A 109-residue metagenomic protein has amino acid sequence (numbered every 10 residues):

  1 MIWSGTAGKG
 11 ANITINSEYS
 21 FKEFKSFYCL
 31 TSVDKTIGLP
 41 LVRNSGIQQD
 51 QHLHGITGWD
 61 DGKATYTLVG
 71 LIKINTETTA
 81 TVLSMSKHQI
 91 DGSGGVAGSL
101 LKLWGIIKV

Functional and structural regions predicted by a protein language model:
W3-K22, V33-L39, R43-N44: Surface-exposed ligand/attachment interfaces on beta-rich extracellular proteins
F21-F24, T76-D91: Noncatalytic modules at the cell exterior or secretory-pathway interfaces, chiefly beta-strand-rich lectin/adhesion
L30-S32, S45-T67: Terminal beta-strand-rich extracellular "head" domains that mediate receptor/glycan or other ligand binding
K35-T36, T57, K63-T78, Q89: Cell-envelope/extracellular anchoring and linker segments
G38-V42, V69-K73, L103-I107: Short beta-strand element of the conserved SAM-dependent methyltransferase core
H52, A64, S84-H88, G94: Polar, small-residue-rich flexible regions and conserved polar loop residues
D91-V109: Short, structured beta-strand segments at or near domain termini in extracellular proteins/domains
